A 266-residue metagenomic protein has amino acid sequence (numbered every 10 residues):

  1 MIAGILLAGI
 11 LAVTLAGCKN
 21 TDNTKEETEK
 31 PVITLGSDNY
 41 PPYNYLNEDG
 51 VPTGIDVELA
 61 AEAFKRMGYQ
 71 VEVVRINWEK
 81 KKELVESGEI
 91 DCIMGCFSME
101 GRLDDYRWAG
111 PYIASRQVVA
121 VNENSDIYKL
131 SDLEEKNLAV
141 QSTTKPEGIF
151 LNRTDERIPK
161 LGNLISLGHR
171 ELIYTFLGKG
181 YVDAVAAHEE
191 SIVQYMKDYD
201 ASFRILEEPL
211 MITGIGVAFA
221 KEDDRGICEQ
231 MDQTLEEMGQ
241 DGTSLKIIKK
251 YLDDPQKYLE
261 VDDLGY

Functional and structural regions predicted by a protein language model:
M1-I5: Bacterial N-terminal signal peptides that target proteins for export
T14-G17: C-terminal motif of bacterial Sec signal peptides marking the signal peptidase cleavage site
K19, V57-R66, N124-I127, S131-K145 (+1 more regions): Extended ligand-binding regions for polar small-molecule ligands
T24-C96, S166, Q230-M231: Extracytoplasmic small-molecule ligand-binding "clamshell" domains of the periplasmic binding protein/Venus flytrap
S37-N39, A114-V121, K197-Q233, D254-Y266: Periplasmic-binding protein-like
A60-Y69, P146-G168, M196-D200: Ligand-binding cleft/hinge of the Venus flytrap
A61, K65, Q70-D132, R204 (+1 more regions): Acidic, polar ligand-binding/catalytic clefts
K80-E83, C96-D105, I149-N152, F176-I212: A ligand-binding cleft/hinge motif common to bilobed small-molecule-binding domains
